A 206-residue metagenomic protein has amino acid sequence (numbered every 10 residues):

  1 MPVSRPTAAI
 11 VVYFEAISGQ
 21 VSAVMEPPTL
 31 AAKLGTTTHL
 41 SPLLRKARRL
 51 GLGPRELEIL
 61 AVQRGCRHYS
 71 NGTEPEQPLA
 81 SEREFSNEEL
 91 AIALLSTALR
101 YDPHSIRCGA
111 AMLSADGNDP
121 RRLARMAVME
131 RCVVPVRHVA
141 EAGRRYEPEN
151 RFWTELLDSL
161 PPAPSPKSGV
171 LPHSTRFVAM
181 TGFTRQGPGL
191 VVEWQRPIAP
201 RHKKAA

Functional and structural regions predicted by a protein language model:
M1-R49: Basic, Lys/Arg-rich alpha-helical nucleic-acid-recognition elements, primarily the DNA-binding modules of transcription
A8-F14, V21-M25, V134, T175 (+2 more regions): Hydrophobic transmembrane signal anchors and adjacent membrane-proximal interface regions, especially in viral
E15, A31, A47, A61 (+3 more regions): Compositionally biased, low-complexity repeat tracts
S22, T38, P54-E56, R64 (+7 more regions): Polar low-complexity intrinsically disordered regions enriched in Ser/Thr and small residues
S22-P28, I106, R121-R122, V170-H173: Short, charged amphipathic recognition helices of the HTH superfamily and cognate SANT/SANTA-like modules
A47-F85: Short gly/ser-rich loop at a beta-strand->alpha-helix junction or flexible surface loop bordering the NTP-binding
N71-P166: Mid-protein regulatory/catalytic core that forms ligand/cofactor-binding pockets and protein-protein interaction
E149-A206: Charge-dense, extended regions
